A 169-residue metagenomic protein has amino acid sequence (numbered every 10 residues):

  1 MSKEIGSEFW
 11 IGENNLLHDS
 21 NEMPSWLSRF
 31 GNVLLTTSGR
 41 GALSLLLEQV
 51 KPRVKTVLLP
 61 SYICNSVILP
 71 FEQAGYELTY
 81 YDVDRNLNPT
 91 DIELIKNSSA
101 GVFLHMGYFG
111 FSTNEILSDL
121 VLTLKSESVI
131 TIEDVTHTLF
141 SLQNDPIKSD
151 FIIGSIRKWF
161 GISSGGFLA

Functional and structural regions predicted by a protein language model:
M1-R53: Conserved PLP-binding active-site segment in aminotransferase class I/II-type PLP enzymes
D19-L27, V67-G75, L117-L124: Short, aromatic/basic amphipathic alpha-helical patches
N21-M23, Y62-N65, V135-N144: Short, polar loop motifs at secondary-structure junctions
V33, L78, T131: Hydrophobic anchor at the start of a short beta-strand that flanks the dinucleotide cofactor-binding loop
L35, L59, H105: A short beta-strand submotif of the Rossmann-like class I SAM-dependent methyltransferase core that lines
R40-G41, I63-N65, G110: Gly/Ser/Thr-rich loops at beta-strand to alpha-helix junctions that form or flank small-molecule/cofactor-binding
L46-I95: Conserved PLP-anchoring active-site segment centered on the Schiff-base-forming lysine
R85-A169: Active-site phosphate-binding strand-loop segment of PLP-dependent enzymes
